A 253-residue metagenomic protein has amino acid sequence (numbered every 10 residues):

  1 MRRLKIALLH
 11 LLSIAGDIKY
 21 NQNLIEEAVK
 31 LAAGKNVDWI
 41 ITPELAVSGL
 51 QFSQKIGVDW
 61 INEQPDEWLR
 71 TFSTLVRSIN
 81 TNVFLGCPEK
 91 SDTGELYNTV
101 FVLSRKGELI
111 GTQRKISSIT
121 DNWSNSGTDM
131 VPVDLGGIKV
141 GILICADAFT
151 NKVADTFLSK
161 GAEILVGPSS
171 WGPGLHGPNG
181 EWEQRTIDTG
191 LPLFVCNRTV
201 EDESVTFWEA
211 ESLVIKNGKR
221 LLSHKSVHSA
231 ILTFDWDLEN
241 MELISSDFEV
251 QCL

Functional and structural regions predicted by a protein language model:
R3-A15, I41, T99, T112 (+2 more regions): Active-site-proximal beta-strand elements of phosphoester/diester hydrolases
A7, F101-L103, L213, L232: Conserved hydrophobic/aromatic positions in well-ordered beta-strands
L9, Q113, V133, C196 (+1 more regions): Hydrophobic residues at beta-strand termini and immediately following loops that shape nucleotide-binding pockets
I18, E27-R105, G172-L191: Cys-nucleophile CN-hydrolase/nitrilase-fold catalytic domain and related Cys-dependent amidase chemistry that acts on
Y20-V29, A148-D155: Short, acidic/polar
P43, S48, I116, P168 (+1 more regions): Conserved residues at the C-terminal ends of beta-strands
Q64-F84, F149-L232: CN hydrolase (nitrilase-like) catalytic-core segments centered on the catalytic cysteine and neighboring Lys/Glu
S91-K160, G174-G180, Q184, D188-L191 (+2 more regions): Active-site catalytic loop in hydrolytic enzyme cores
